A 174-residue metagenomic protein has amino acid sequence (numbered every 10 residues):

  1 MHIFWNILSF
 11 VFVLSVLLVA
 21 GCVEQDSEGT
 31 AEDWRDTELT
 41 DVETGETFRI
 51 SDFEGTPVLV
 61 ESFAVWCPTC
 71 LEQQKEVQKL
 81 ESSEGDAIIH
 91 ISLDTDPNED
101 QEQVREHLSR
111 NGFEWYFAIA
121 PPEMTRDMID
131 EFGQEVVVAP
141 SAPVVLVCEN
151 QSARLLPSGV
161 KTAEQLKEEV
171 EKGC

Functional and structural regions predicted by a protein language model:
M1-S27: Secretory targeting signatures
C22-I50: N-terminal "domain-start" segment that seeds a small globular fold
F48-L71: Short active-site neighborhood of thiol/selenol oxidoreductases, capturing the structured segment around
D52, G85, S109-R110, V136-A139: Extracellular/periplasmic catalytic domains that process cell-envelope and extracellular macromolecules
P57, F63-W66, E81-G85, V170-C174: Sec/Tat-exported extracytoplasmic proteins
L59-V60, H90, V144: Hydrophobic beta-strand anchors of alpha/beta hydrolase catalytic cores
L71-G112, E123-E131: Structural microenvironment flanking redox-active thiols in thiol-disulfide oxidoreductases
F113, P121-E171: Thiol/disulfide oxidoreductase modules built on the thioredoxin-like
